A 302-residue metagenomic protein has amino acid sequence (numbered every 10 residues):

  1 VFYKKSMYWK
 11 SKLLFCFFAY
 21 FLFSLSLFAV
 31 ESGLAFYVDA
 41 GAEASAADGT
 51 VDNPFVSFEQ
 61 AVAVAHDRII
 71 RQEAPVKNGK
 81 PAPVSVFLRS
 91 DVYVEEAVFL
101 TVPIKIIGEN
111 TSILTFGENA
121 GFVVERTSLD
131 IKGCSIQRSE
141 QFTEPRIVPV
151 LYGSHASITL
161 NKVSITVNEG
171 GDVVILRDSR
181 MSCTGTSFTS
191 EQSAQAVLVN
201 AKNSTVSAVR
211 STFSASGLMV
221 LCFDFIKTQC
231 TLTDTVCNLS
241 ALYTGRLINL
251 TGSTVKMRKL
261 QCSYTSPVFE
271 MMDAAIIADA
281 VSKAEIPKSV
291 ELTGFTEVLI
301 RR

Functional and structural regions predicted by a protein language model:
V1-K10: N-terminal secretory signal peptides that target proteins for export/translocation
F15-S26: Bacterial N-terminal signal peptides
A29-Q60: Right-handed parallel beta-helix/beta-solenoid
V62-V84, T127-L129, M181: Beta-strand repeat architectures
P75-K105, E109-N119: N-terminal extracellular ligand-recognition/capping segment immediately after the signal peptide
V94-V98, N110, T115-A120, S139-I147 (+6 more regions): Short glycine/acidic-rich loop motifs that flank beta-strands on beta-rich extracellular proteins
I104-Y152, R302: Right-handed parallel beta-helix/beta-spiral solenoid domain characteristic of secreted/periplasmic
K105-G108, L129-G133, I158-K162, L176 (+11 more regions): All-beta strand scaffolds that present successive hydrophobic residues in beta-strands
